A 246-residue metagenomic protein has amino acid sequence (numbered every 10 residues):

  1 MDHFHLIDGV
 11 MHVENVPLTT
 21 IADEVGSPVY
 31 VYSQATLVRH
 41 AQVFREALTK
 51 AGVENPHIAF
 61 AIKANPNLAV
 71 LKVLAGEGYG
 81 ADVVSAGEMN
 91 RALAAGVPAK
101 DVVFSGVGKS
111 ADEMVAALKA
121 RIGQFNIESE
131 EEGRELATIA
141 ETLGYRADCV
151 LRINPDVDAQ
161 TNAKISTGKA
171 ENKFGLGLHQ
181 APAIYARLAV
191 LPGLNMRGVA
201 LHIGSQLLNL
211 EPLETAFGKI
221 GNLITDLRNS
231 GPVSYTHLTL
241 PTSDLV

Functional and structural regions predicted by a protein language model:
M1-A147, A186, L191-M196, E211 (+2 more regions): A charged N-terminal "starter" segment
P66-V70, E88-N90, A111-E113, P155-E171 (+2 more regions): Conserved radical SAM core fold
V84-G87, G106-G108, D148-N162, M196-L201 (+1 more regions): Non-cysteine beta-strand/loop elements that form the S-adenosyl-L-methionine
G133-I184: Conserved anion-binding
L201, G218-Y235: Catalytic cores of soluble, metal-dependent hydrolases
N209-A216: Short glycine/threonine-rich loop-to-helix capping motif typified by GTGT followed within a few residues by an Asp-Pro
T236-T242: Conserved small/polar residues in nucleotide/adenosyl-binding loops
